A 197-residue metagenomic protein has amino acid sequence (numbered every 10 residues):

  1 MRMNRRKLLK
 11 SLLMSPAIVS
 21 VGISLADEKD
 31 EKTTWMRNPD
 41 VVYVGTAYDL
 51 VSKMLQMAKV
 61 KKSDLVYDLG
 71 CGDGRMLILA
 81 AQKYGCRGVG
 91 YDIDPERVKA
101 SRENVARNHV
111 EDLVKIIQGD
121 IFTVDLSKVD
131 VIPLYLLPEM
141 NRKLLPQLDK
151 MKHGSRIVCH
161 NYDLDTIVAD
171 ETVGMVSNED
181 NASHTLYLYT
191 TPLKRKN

Functional and structural regions predicted by a protein language model:
M1-P16: N-terminal secretory signal peptides and thylakoid transit peptides that target proteins across membranes
L25-K61: Class I SAM-dependent transferase core
D64-G70: Conserved class I S-adenosyl-L-methionine
G74-I78: Glycine-rich SAM-binding Motif I of class I
R87-D92: Conserved SAM-binding motif I beta-strand of class I
V98: Short alpha-helix immediately C-terminal to the canonical SAM-binding loop
R102-V124: S-adenosyl-L-methionine
N141-N197: C-terminal substrate-binding/active-site "lid" region of AdoMet-derived donor-dependent transferases
